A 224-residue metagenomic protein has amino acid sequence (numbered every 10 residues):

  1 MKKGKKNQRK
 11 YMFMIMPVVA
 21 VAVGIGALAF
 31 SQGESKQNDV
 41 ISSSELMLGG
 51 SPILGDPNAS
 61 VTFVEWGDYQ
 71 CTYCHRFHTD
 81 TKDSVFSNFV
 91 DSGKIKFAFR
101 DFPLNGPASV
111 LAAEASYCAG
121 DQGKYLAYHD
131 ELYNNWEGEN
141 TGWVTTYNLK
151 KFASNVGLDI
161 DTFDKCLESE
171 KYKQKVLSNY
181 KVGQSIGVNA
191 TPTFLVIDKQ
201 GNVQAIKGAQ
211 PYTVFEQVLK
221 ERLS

Functional and structural regions predicted by a protein language model:
M1-G33, W66, K82, K150-S224: C-terminal cap of thioredoxin/glutaredoxin-like
G33-L48: Ser/Thr/Pro/Gly-rich low-complexity linker/stalk segments immediately outside membranes or between
N38-D39, C118, C166-K171: Functionally engaged cysteine thiol sites
S44, G49-G50, F163, N202: Glycine-rich, flexible loop/turn motifs
E45-V61: A short beta-strand-turn-helix
P52-L54, N88, G183-S185: Short, flexible, glycine/charge-rich loop motifs used to bind or transfer phosphoryl groups or to couple energy/partner
L54, S92, K207: Short glycine-rich loop/turn motifs that provide flexible caps or phosphate-binding loops at active sites
A59, V64-S154, D159, I186-N189 (+1 more regions): Structural alpha/beta surface segment adjacent to cysteine/selenocysteine redox centers across thiol/disulfide enzymes
